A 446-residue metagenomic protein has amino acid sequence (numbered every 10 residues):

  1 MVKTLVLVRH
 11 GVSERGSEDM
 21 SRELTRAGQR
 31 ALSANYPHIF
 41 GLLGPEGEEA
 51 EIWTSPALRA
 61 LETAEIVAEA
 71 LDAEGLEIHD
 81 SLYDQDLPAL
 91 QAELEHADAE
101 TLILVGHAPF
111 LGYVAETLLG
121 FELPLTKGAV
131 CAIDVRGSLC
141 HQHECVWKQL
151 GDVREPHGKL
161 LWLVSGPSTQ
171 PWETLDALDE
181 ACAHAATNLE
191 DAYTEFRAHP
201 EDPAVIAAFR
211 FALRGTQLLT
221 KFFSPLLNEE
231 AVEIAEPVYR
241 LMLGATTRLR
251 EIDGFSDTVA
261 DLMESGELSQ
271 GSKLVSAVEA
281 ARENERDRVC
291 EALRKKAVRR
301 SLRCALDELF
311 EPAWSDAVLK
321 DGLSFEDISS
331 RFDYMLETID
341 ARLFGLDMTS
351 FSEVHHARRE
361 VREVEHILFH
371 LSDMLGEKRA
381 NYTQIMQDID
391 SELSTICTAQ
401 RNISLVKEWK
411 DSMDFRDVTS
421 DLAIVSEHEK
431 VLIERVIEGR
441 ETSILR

Functional and structural regions predicted by a protein language model:
V2-D80, E122-L125: Active-site-proximal alpha-helix that buttresses catalytic centers in soluble enzyme cores
G11, A57-L61, A108-P109, K127 (+2 more regions): Alpha-helix N-cap/helix-start capping motif
I39, T63-V67, L90, V114-A115 (+1 more regions): Hydrophobic packing residues within well-ordered alpha-helices of enzyme cores
E49-E69, G75, H141-E173: Conserved histidine-centered catalytic loops in small-molecule metabolism enzymes
S81-L94: Short alpha-helix plus adjacent loop in nuclease-associated cores
H96-I103, A108-G128: Non-DNA-binding regulatory cores of transcription-related proteins, predominantly C-terminal effector-binding
F121-E155: Domain-level recognition of soluble alpha/beta enzyme cores, biased toward histidine phosphatases/phosphomutases
S165-R446: Function-determining surface determinants
